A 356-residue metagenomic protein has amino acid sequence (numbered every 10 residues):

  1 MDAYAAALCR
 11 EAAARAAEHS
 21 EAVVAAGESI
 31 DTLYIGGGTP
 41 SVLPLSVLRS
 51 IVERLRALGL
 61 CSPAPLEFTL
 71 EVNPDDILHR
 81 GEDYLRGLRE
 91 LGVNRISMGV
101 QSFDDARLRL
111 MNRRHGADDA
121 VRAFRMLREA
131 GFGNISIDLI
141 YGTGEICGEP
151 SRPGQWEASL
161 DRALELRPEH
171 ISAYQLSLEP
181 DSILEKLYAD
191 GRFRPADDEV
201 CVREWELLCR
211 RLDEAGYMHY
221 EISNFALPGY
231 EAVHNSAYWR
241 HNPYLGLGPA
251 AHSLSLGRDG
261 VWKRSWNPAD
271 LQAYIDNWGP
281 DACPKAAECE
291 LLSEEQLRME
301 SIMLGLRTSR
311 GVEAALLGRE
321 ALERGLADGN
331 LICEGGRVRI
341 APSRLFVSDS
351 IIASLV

Functional and structural regions predicted by a protein language model:
M1-E21, A26-L316: C-terminal scaffold of the Radical SAM
L316-D328: Short amphipathic alpha-helical interaction segments
A327-G336: A short, conserved structural fragment
R337-A341: Minor-groove-contacting beta-hairpin "wing" of winged helix-turn-helix DNA-binding domains
S343-V356: Short, amphipathic alpha-helical interaction segments positioned at domain boundaries
